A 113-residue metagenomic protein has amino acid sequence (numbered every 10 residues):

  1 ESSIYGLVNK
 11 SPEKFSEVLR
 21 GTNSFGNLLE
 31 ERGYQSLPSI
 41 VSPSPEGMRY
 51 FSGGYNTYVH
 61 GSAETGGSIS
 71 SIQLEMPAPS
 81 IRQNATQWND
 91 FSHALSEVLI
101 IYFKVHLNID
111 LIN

Functional and structural regions predicted by a protein language model:
E1-M48: Acidic, glycine-rich loop-and-strand cores that form catalytic or ligand-binding grooves in diverse globular domains
E30, Y34, I100-L107: Hydrophobic/aromatic-lined pockets within catalytic cores
V41-V105: Active-site-adjacent mobile loop/cap segments within catalytic or ligand-binding domains
N108-N113: Short, highly charged C-terminal tails/helix-capping segments
